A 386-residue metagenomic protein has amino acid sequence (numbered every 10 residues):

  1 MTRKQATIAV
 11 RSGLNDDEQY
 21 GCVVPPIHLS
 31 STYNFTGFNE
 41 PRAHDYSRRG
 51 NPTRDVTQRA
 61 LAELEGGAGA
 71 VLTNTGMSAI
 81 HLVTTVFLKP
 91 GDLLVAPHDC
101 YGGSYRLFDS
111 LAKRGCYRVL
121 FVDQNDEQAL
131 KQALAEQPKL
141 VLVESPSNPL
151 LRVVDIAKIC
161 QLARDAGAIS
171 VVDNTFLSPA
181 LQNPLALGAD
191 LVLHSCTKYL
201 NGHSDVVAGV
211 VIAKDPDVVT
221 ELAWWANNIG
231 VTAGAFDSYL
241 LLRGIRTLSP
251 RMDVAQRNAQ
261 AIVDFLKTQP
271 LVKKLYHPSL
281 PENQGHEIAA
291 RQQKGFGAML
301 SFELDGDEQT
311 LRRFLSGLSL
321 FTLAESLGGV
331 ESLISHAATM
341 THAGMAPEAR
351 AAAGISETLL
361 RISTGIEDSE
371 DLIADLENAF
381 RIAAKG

Functional and structural regions predicted by a protein language model:
M1-A6, S12-L14, P52, K274 (+2 more regions): Positively charged, small/polar-rich N-terminal and surface patches that mediate targeting and assembly and bind
M1-H44: N-terminal glycine-rich, Lys/His-bearing helix-loop that initiates the first secondary-structure elements of many
R11, A70-Q269, Y276: Conserved PLP-enzyme active-site core in the AAT-like
T32-H81, G103-S110: Conserved N-terminal alpha-helix of the aminotransferase class I/II PLP-enzyme fold
D109, R118-L120, Q132, E136 (+2 more regions): PLP-dependent enzyme catalytic core of the Aspartate aminotransferase-like
I229-G230, L318-G328, A379-G386: A common structural junction motif
K274-L360, T364: Conserved C-terminal alpha-helix-loop-beta "cap" of PLP-dependent enzymes that closes/shapes the active-site mouth
